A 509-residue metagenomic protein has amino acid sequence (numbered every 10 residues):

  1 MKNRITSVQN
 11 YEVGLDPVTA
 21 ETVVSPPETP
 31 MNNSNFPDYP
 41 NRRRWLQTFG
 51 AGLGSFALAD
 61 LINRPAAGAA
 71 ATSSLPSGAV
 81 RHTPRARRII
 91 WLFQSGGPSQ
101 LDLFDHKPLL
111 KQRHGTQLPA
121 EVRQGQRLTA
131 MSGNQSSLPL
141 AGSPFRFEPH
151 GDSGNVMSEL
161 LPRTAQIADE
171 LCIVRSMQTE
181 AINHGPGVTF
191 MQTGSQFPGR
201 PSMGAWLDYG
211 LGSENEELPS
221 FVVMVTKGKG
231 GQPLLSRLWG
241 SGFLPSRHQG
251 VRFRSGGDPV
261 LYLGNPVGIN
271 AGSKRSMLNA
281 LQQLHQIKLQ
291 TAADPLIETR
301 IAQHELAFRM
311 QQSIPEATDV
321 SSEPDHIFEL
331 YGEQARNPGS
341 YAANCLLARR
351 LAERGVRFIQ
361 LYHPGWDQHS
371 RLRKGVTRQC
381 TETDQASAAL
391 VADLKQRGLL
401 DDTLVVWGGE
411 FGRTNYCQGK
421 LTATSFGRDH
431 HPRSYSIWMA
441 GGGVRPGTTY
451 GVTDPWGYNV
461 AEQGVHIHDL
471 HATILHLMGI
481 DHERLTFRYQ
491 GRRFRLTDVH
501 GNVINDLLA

Functional and structural regions predicted by a protein language model:
M1-N3, D367: Short intrinsically disordered, low-complexity coil segments enriched in acidic
T6-Q9, N32: N-terminal leader/targeting signatures
T22-A509: Ligand-binding pockets and gating/stacking loops
